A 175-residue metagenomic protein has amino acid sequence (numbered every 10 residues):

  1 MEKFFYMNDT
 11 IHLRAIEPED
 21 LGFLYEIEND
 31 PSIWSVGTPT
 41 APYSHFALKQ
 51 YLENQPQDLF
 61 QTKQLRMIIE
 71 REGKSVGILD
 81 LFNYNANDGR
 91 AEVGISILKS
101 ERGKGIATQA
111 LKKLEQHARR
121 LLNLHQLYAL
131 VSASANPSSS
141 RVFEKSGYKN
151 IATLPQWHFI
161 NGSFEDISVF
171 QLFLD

Functional and structural regions predicted by a protein language model:
M1-H12, I16-L21, E70-D175: Acyl-donor (CoA/ACP) binding surface of acyl/acetyltransferases
M1-K49: A short, well-structured alpha-helix characteristic of acyl/acetyltransferase catalytic modules
Y25, P56-L59, R119: N-terminal cationic-hydrophobic initiation segments that often serve targeting/anchoring roles
W34-V36, Q55-D58, S100: Alpha-helix C-capping/helix-to-loop hinge sites
P42-K63: Active-site rim helix/loop that mediates acceptor-substrate recognition in acyltransferases
